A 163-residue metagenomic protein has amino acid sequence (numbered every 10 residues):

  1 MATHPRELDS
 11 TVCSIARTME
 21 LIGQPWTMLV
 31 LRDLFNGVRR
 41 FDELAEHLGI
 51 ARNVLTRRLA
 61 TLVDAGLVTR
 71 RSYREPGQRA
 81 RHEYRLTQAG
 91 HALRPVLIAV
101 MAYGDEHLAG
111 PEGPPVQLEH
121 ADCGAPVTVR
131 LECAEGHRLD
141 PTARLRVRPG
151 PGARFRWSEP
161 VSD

Functional and structural regions predicted by a protein language model:
M1-M19, A65, R156-D163: N-terminal leader segment of winged-helix/HTH proteins
C13-V54: N-terminal helix-turn-helix DNA-binding core of bacterial DNA-binding proteins
G23, E75-L97: Basic, amphipathic "hinge/linker" alpha-helix immediately C-terminal to the N-terminal HTH DNA-binding motif
A45-Y73: Canonical helix-turn-helix DNA-binding module
H47, E83-R85, Q117: Short aromatic/hydrophobic contact patches that present stacked aromatics for nucleic-acid/ligand binding
A65, V96-H107: Alpha-helical linker/hinge and terminal dimerization helices associated with HTH transcriptional regulators
Y73-P76, C123: Short polar/acidic secondary-structure junctions
A102-D163: C-terminal regulatory/oligomerization modules of transcriptional regulators
